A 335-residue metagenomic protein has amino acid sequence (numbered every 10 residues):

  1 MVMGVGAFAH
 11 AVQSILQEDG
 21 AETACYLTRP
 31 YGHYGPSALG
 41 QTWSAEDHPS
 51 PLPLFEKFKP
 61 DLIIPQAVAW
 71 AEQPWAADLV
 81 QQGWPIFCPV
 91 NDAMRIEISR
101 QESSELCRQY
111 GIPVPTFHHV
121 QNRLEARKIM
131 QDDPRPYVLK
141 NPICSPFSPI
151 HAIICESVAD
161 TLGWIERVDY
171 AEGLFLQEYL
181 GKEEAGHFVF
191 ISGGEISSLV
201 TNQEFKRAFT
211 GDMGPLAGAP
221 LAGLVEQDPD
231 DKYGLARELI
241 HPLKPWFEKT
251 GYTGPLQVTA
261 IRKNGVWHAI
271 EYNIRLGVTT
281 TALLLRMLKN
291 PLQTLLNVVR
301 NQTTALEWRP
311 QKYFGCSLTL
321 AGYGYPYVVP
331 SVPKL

Functional and structural regions predicted by a protein language model:
M1-V90, L124: ATP-binding N-terminal substructure of ATP-dependent carboxylate-amine bond-forming enzymes
M3, Q66, L139-P142, Q177-Y179 (+4 more regions): Short beta-strand segments
F8, V68-W70, P142-C144, R275 (+1 more regions): Short glycine-rich anion-binding loops that position phosphate/pyrophosphate groups of nucleotides and phosphorylated
F55, F87, Q109-G111, I129-D133 (+8 more regions): Solvent-exposed alpha-helices and their adjacent loops that cap or buttress functional pockets in soluble metabolic
P89-A152: A conserved helix-loop-beta module that forms one wall/lid of the active-site cleft in ATP-utilizing catalytic domains
P115-F117, P136-W164, G181-F188, R207-D230 (+1 more regions): Glycine-rich phosphate-binding loop of ATP-grasp-fold ATP-dependent ligases
V168-G173, L180-Q227, A236-A269, N273-T280: Phosphate-binding core of ATP-grasp and ATP-grasp-like enzymes
A236-Q257, N273-L335: Active-site "cap" helix and flanking loop/linker of ATP-utilizing ligase/carboxylase catalytic domains
